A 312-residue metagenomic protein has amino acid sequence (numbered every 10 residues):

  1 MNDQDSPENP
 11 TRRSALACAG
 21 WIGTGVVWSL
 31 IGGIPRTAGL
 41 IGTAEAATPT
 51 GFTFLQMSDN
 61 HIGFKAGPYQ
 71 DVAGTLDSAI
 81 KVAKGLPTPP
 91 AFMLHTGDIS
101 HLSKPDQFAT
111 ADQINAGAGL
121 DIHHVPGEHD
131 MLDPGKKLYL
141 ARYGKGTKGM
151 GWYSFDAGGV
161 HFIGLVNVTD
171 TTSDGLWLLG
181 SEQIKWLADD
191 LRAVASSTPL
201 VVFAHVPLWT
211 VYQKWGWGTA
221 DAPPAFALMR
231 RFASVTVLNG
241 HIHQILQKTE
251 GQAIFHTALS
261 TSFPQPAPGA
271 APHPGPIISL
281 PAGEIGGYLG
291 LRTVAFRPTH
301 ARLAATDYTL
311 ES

Functional and structural regions predicted by a protein language model:
M1-T11, A38: N-terminal secretory signal peptides
A19-V26: Sec-dependent signal peptide hydrophobic core
G39-A109, S196: N-terminal active-site segment of His-dependent metallophosphoesterases
M57-S58, M93-G97, H123-E128, F203-A204 (+2 more regions): Active-site neighborhood of phospho(di)ester-bond hydrolases with catalytic His/Asp-centered motifs
F64-A66, I99, V168-L179, W209-K214: Surface-exposed cleft-lining segments at the edges of enzyme active sites
K104-P199, D221-T236, K248-L259, F263-L303: Extended active-site neighborhood of metal-dependent phosphoesterases/phosphodiesterases
S196-V211: Short acidic, glycine-rich surface-loop motifs adjacent to enzyme active sites
A305-S312: Short, solvent-exposed aromatic-acidic interface loops
